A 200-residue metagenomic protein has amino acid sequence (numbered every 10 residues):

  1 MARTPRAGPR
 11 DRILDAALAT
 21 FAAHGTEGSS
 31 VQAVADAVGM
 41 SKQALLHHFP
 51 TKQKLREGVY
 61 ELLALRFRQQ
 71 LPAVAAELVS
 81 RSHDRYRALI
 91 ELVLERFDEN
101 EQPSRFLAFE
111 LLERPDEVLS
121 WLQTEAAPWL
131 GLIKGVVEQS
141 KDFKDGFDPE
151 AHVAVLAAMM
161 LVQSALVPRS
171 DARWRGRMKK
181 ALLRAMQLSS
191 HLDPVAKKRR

Functional and structural regions predicted by a protein language model:
M1-G8, D15, A19, P194-R200: N-terminal intrinsically disordered/low-complexity leader segments
R12, A16, T20-K54, G58: Helix-turn-helix
R12, A16-A23, Q70-E77, M159 (+1 more regions): Solvent-exposed, amphipathic alpha-helical segments
L14, R68, Y86-I90, V153 (+2 more regions): Short, amphipathic alpha-helical "lid/cap" segments that border enzyme active or binding sites
K54, Q69, A88, E95-G135 (+1 more regions): Short secondary-structure transition hinges
G58, A73-E99, G146-L156: Hydrophobic alpha-helical connector segments
E61-F67: Short, basic, alpha-helical segments at the C-terminal edge of helix-turn-helix-like DNA-binding modules
E95, E99, A127-F143, P149 (+1 more regions): C-terminal peripheral helix-coil segments that are non-catalytic and often amphipathic
